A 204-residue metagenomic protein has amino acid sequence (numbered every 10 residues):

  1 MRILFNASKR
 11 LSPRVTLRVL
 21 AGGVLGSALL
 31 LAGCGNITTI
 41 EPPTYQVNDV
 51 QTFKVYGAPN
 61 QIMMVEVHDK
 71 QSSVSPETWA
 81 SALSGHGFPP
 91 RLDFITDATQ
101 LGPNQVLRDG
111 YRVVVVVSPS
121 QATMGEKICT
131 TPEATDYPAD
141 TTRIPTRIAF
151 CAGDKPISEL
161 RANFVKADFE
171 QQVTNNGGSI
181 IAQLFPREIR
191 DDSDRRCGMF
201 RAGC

Functional and structural regions predicted by a protein language model:
I3-A21: Bacterial N-terminal signal peptides that target proteins for export
C34-F88: A structural "domain/chain start" motif
T44-D49, F88-V106: A short, well-structured beta->alpha microelement
N48-V50, A167-C204: C-terminal/domain-edge helix-coil "capping" segments
Y56-A58, S84-A98, T130-P138, I189-G203: Non-catalytic macromolecular-recognition regions in eukaryotic signaling proteins
V106-F150: Surface-exposed short loop/turn segments
T135, T142-V173: A short, solvent-exposed beta-edge/loop patch
